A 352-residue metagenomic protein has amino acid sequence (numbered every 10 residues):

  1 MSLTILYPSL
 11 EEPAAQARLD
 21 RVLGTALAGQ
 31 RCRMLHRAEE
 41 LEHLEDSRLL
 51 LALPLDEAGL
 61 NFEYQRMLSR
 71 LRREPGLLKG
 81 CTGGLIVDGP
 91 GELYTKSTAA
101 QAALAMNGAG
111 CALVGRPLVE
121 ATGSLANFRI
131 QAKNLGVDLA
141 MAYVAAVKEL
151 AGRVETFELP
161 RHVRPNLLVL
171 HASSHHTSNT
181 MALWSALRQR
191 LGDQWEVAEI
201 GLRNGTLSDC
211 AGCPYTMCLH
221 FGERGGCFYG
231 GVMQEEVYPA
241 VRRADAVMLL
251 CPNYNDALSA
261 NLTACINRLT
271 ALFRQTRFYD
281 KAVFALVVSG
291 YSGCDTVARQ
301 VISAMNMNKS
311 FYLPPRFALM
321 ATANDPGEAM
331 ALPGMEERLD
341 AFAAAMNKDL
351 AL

Functional and structural regions predicted by a protein language model:
M1-W195, Y238-R243, C251, D256-L352: FMN-binding flavodoxin-like domain, especially the glycine-rich phosphate-binding loop
E57, P75, G201-N204, P214: Short, small-residue-rich loop/turn micro-motifs
A186-L187, A198-G205: Redox- and metal-dependent alpha/beta enzyme cores, enriched for Fe-S-associated oxidoreductases and cofactor-handling
I200-R203, G231, R268: Homeobox/homeodomain signature
G205-Y238: Cysteine-cluster motifs in flexible loop/terminal segments that predominantly coordinate metals
M233, R243-A246: Flexible loop/N-cap segments at domain edges
